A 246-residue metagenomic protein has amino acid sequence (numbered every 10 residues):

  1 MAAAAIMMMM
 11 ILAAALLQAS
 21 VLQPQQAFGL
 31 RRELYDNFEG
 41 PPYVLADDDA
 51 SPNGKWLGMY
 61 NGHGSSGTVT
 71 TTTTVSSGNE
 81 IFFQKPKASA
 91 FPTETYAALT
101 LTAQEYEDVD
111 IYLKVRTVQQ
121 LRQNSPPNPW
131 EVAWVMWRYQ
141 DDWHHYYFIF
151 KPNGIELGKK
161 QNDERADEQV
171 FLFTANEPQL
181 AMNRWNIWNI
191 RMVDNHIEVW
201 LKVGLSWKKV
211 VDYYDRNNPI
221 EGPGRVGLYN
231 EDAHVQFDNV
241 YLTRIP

Functional and structural regions predicted by a protein language model:
A5-Q18: Bacterial N-terminal signal peptides
P24-H63: Extracellular carbohydrate-recognition regions
F38, D238-L242: Extracellular beta-strand elements of beta-rich domains used for carbohydrate recognition/degradation or cell-matrix
N61-A97: Short carbohydrate-recognition loop motifs
Q84-Q161: Secretory/extracellular carbohydrate-interaction modules and structurally similar beta-sandwich "look-alikes"
I111-L113, N183-L201: Short tryptophan-centered beta-strand motifs in secreted/extracellular beta-sheet-rich domains of glycan-recognition
D163-I187: Short, aromatic/His-centered strand-loop micro-motif at the edge of beta-sheets
V211-Q236: Flexible glycan-contacting loops in extracellular carbohydrate-active proteins
